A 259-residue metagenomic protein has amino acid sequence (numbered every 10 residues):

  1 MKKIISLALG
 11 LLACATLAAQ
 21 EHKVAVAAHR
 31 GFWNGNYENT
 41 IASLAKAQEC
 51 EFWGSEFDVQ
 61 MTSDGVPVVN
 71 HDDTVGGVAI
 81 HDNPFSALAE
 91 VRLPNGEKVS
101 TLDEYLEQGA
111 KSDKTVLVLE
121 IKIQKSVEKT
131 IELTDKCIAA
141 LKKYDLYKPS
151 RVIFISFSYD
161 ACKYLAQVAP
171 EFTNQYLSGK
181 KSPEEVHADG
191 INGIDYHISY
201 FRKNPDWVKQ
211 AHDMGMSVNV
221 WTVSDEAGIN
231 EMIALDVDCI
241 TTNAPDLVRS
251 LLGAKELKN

Functional and structural regions predicted by a protein language model:
M1-H22: Bacterial Sec-dependent N-terminal signal peptides
A18-N259: Phosphate-group recognition and catalysis centered on beta-loop-alpha active-site segments
